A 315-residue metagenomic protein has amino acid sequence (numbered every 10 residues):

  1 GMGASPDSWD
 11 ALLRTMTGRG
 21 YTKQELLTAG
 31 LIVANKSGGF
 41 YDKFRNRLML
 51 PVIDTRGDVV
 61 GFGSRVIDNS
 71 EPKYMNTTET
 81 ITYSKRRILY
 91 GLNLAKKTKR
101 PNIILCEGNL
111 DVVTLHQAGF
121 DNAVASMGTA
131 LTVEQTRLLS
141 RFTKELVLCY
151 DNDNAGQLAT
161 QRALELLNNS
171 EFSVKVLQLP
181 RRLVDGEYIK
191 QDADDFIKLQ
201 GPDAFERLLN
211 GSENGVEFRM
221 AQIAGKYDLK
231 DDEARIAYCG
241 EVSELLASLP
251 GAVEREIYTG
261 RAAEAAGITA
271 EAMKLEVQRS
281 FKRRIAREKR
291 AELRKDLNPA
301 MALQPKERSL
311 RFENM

Functional and structural regions predicted by a protein language model:
G1-D7, A237: Conserved alpha/beta enzyme-core scaffolds, especially Rossmann-like or related mixed alpha/beta domains that build
G1-M2, G20-T28, V33-S37, F205 (+1 more regions): Short, surface-exposed acidic
M2, F62, D151, L179: Cofactor-binding loop segments of dinucleotide-utilizing enzymes, especially the Rossmann-like FAD- and NAD(P)+-binding
G3, C106, S126, Y150-D151 (+1 more regions): Conserved residues at beta->alpha junctions
S8-F142, L146, L158-T160: Phosphate-handling DNA/RNA-contact segment within nucleic-acid enzymes
D54-R56, K96-I103, A130-L146, D153-M315: A charged alpha-helical hairpin associated with nucleic-acid processing machineries
